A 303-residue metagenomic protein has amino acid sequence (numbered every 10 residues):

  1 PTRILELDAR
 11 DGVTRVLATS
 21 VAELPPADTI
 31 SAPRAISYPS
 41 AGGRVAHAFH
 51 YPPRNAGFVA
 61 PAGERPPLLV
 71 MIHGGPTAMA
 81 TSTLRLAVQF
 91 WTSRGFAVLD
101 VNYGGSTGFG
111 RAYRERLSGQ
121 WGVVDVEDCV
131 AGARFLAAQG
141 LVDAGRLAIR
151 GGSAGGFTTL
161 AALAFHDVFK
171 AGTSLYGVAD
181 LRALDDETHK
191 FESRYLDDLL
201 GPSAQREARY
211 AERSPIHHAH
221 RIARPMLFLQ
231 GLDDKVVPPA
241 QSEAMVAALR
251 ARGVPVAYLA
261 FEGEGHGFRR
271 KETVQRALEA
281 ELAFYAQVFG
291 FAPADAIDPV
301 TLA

Functional and structural regions predicted by a protein language model:
P1-E6: Structural motif
R10-V13, A18-G145, R150-G152, T158 (+2 more regions): Cap/lid segment of the alpha/beta-hydrolase catalytic domain
D100-A303: Active-site-proximal cap/loop segments of hydrolase catalytic domains
